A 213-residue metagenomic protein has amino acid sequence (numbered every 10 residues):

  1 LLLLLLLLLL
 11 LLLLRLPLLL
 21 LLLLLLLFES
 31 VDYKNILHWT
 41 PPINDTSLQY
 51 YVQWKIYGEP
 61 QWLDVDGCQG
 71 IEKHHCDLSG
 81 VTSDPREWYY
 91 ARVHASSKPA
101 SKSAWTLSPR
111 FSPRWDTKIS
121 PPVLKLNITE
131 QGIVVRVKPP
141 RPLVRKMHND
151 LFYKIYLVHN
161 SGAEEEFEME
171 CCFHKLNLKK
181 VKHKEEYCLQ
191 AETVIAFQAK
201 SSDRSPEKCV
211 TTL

Functional and structural regions predicted by a protein language model:
L1-L26, S47, Y51: N-terminal Sec-dependent signal peptide, specifically the hydrophobic helical h-region
L21-L27, T117-L126: Proline-enriched interdomain boundary motifs that mark the N-terminal boundary and often initiate the first structured
Y33-D45, L78, Q131-H148: Conserved aromatic anchor
H38-P42, Y50-K55, Y89-K98, R136-P142 (+2 more regions): Structural signature of extracellular immunoglobulin-like
Y51-P85, K154-K182: Recognizes extended acidic, P/S/T-rich segments that occur within or adjacent to Ig-like beta-sandwich modules
C76-K102, L176-S201: Beta-strand-rich modules
K98-K118, A196-L213: Extracellular fibronectin type III
N149, H159-L213: Membrane-proximal extracellular "stem/stalk" segments of glycoproteins immediately N-terminal to a transmembrane helix
